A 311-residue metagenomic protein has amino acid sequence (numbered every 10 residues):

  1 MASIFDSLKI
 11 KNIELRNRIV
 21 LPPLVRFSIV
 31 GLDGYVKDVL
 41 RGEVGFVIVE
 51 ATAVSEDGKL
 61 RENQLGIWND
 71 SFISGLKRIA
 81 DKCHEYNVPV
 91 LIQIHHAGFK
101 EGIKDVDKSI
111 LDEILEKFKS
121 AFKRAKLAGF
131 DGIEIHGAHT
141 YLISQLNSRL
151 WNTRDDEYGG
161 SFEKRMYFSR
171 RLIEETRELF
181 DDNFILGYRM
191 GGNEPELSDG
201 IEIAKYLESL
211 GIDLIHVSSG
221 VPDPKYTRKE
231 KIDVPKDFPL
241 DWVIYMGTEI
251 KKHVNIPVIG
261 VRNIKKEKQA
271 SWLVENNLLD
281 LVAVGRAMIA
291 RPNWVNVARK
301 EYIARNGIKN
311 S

Functional and structural regions predicted by a protein language model:
M1-S311: Flavin-dependent oxidoreductase catalytic cores
